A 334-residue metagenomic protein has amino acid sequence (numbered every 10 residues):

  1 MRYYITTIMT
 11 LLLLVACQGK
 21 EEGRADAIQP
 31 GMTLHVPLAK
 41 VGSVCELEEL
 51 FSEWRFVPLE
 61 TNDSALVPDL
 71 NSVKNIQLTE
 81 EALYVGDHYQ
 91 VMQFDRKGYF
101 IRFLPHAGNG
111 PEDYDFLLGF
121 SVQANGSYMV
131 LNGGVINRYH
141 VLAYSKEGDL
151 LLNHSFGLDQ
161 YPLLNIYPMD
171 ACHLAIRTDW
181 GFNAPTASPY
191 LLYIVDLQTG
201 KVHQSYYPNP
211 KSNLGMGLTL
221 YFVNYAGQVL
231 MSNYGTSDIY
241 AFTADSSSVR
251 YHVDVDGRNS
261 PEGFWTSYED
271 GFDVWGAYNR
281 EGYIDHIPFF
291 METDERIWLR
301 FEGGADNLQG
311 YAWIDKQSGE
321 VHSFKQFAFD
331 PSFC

Functional and structural regions predicted by a protein language model:
L14-A16: C-terminal motif of bacterial Sec signal peptides marking the signal peptidase cleavage site
K40-L70: A short helix->beta-strand "capping" segment at the edge of beta-propeller domains
N62-P68, S72, F94, Y99-G126 (+2 more regions): Blade-loop segments of beta-propeller domains
D63, P105-D113, S155-L163, P208-L214 (+2 more regions): Short coil/turn segments at the loop-to-beta-strand junctions that recur within blades of beta-propeller repeat folds
L70-N75, Y114-F120, D159-M169, N213-Y221 (+2 more regions): Repeated scaffold domains used in trafficking and secretory/extracellular systems, primarily beta-propellers
L78-E80, V122-N125, P168-A171, N224-A226 (+1 more regions): Residue-level detector of Asp-centered blade-edge/turn motifs that repeat once per structural unit in beta-propeller
D115-L117, G134-S188, Q204-K211: Asp-box/WD-like beta-propeller blade repeats and closely related beta-sheet repeat scaffolds
R250-E281, Q317-C334: Conserved blade-ending motifs and adjacent loop-strand segments that build the rim/top face of beta-propeller domains
